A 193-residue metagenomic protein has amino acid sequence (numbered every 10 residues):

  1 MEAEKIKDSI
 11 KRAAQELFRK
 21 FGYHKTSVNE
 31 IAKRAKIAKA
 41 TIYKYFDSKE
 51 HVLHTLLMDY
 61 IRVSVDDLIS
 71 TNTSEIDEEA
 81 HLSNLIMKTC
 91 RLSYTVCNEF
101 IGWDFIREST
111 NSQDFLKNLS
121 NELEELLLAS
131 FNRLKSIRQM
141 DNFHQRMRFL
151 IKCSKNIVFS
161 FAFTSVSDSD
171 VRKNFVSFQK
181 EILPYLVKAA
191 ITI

Functional and structural regions predicted by a protein language model:
M1-F21, K25-I37, E50-H51: Basic, helix-initiating cap at the start of DNA-binding domains
K36-F46: Short hydrophobic/aromatic patch on the recognition helix
S48-H54, V63: Short amphipathic alpha-helical segment with a characteristic S/N-K-E followed by hydrophobic residues
T55, I69-T95, M147-I151: Hydrophobic alpha-helical connector segments
V65-D66, N111-I137, Q145-F149: Amphipathic alpha-helical packing segments from all-alpha helical-bundle domains
K88-D114, F159-S165: Amphipathic alpha-helical segments used for helix-helix packing
K135-I182: Hydrophobic/aromatic-rich alpha-helical bundle segments in the mid-to-C-terminal region
